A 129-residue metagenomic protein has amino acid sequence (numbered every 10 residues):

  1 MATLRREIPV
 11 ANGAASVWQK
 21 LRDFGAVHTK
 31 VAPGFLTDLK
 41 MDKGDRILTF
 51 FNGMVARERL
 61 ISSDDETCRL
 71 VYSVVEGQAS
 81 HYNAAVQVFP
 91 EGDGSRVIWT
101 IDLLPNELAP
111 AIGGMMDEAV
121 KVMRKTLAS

Functional and structural regions predicted by a protein language model:
M1-L39: Hydrophobic ligand-binding cavity/cleft-lining segments
E7-A11, T49, R59, Q87: Generic structural detector for well-ordered beta-strands
V10-N12, F50, V74, I101-L103: Short beta-strand-to-loop capping motifs
A11-A15, S62-E66, V88-R96: A short, structured loop/turn motif at beta-sheet edges
A14-S16, M54, Q78, G92-G94 (+1 more regions): Residues that cap or initiate secondary-structure elements
G25-G77, N83, R96-V97, E118 (+1 more regions): Glycine-rich portal/gate segments that line the openings of hydrophobic small-molecule binding cavities
Y82-V88: Short glycine-rich, acidic/polar surface loops and turns
R96, I101-S129: A conserved amphipathic terminal alpha-helix motif
